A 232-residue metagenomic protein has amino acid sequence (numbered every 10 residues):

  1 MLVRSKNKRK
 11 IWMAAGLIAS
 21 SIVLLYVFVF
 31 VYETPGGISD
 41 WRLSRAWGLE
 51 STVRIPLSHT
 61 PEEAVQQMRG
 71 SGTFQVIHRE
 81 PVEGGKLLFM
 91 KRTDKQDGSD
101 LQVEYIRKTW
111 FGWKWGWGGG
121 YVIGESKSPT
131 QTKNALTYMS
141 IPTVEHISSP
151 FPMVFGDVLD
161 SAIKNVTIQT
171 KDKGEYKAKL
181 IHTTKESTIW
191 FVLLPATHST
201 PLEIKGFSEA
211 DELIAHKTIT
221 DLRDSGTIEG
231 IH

Functional and structural regions predicted by a protein language model:
M1-I11: N-terminal Lys/Arg-rich, disordered targeting/topogenic segments
K10-E33: Hydrophobic membrane-insertion alpha-helices, especially the h-region of bacterial N-terminal signal peptides
W41-H78, L159-I168: Short, non-transmembrane alpha-helical segments in secretory-pathway proteins
G70-K108, I214: Exposed beta-strand-loop-beta-strand "reactive/processing" segments of non-cytosolic proteins
I106-K127: Short beta-strand edge/turn micro-motifs at domain boundaries
G124-F155, I228-H232: Extracellular ectodomain segments of secreted/surface proteins
I147-P150, N165-I231: Ser/Thr-rich low-complexity repeats and stalk/linker segments
D157-D160, A196: Non-cytosolic beta-sheet module surface loops
